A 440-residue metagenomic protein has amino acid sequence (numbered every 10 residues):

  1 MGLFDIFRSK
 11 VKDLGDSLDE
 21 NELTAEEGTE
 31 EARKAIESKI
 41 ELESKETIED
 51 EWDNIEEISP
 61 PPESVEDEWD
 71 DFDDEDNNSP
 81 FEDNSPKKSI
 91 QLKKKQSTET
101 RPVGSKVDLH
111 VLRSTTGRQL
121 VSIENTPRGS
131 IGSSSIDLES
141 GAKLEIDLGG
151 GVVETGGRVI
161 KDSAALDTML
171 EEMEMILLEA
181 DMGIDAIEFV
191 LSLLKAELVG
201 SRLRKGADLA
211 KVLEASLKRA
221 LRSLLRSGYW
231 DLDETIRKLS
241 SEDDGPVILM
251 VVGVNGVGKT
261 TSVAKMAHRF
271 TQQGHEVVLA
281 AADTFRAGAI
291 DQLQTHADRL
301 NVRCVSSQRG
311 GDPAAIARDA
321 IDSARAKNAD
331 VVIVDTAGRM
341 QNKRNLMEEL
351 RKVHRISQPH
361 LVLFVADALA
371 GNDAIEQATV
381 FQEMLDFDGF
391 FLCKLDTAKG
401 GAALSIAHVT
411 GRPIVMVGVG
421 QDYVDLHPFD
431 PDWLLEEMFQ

Functional and structural regions predicted by a protein language model:
M1-K238, E242-G245: Non-catalytic terminal/linker segments enriched in charged/polar, low-complexity residues
D185, K218, R222, L232-Q440: P-loop/Walker A NTP-binding module and the surrounding RecA-like catalytic core of P-loop NTPases
